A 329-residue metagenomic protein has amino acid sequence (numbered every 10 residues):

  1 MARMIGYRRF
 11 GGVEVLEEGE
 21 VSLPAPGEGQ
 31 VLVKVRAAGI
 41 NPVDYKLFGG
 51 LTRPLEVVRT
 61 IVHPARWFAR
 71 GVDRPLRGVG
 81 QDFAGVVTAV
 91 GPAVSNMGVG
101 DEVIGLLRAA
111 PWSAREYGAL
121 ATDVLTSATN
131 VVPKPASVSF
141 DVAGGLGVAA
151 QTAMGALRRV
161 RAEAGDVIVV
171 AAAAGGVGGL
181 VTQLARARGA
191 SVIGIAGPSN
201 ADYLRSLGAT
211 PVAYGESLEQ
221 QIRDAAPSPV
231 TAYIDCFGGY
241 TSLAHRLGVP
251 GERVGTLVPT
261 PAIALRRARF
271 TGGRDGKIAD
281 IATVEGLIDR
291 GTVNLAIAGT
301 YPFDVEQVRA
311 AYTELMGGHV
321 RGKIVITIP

Functional and structural regions predicted by a protein language model:
R3, E102, A190-V192, R253: Residues at the starts of beta-strands that form the adenosine-phosphate
S22-G39, R53-L107: Glycine-rich beta-strand-centered segment in the early N-terminal region that forms part of a ligand/cofactor-binding
A69-Q81, N96, E102-A172: NAD(P)H dinucleotide-binding glycine-rich loop of Rossmann-like/cofactor-binding domains, especially the beta1-alpha1
G91, L107-R108, A128, A172 (+3 more regions): Conserved "cap/hinge" positions at secondary-structure junctions
G144-G215: Mid-domain Rossmann-like dinucleotide-binding core that forms the NAD(H)/NADP(H) cofactor-binding site
I193, T210-T271, I278: Glycine-rich cofactor phosphate-binding loops and adjacent beta1-alpha1 units of small-molecule cofactor enzyme domains
I281-P329: C-terminal hydrophobic helical "lid"/dimerization subdomain of Rossmann-like NAD(P)H-dependent oxidoreductases
